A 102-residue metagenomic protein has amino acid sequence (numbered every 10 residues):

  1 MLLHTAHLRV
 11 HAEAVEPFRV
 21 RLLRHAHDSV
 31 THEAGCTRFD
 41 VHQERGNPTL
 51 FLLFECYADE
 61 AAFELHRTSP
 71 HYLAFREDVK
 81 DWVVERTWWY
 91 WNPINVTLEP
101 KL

Functional and structural regions predicted by a protein language model:
M1-L3, A12-P17, N47-L52, Y90 (+1 more regions): A broad, low-specificity signal for short, low-complexity segments enriched in glycine/proline and polar/charged
L2-R9, R38-R67: Short, well-ordered beta-strand segments in beta-rich or mixed alpha/beta enzyme and ligand-binding folds
L2-V41: N-terminal first-folded block
A14-E16, A61, V96: Residue-level signal for secondary-structure boundary sites
L23-C36, C56-Y90: An amphipathic, aromatic/His-enriched active-site/gating alpha helix that lines ligand/cofactor pockets
V41-T49, R76-L102: Glycine-rich beta-strand-turn "strand-cap" elements at beta-sheet edges
